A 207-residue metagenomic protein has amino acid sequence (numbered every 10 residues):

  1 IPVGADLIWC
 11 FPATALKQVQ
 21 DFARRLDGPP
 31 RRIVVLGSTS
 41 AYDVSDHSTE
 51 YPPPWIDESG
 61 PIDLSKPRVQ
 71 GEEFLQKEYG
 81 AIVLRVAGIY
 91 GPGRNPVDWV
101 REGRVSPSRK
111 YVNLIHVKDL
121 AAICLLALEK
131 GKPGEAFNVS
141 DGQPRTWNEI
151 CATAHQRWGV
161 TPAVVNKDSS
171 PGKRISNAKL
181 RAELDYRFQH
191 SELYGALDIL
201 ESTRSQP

Functional and structural regions predicted by a protein language model:
I1-G28, A41: NAD(P)H-binding glycine-rich loop region in Rossmannoid oxidoreductase-like domains and their noncatalytic homologs
A23-I62: Conserved Rossmann-fold NAD(P)-dependent oxidoreductase catalytic core, especially the SDR/UDP-sugar
S59-L84: Active-site Tyr-X1-5-Lys
G60-P61, A87, S106-V117: Glycine-rich "substrate-gating" loop/helix at the edge of Rossmann-like oxidoreductase active sites
V69, E78, I89-E102, K118 (+3 more regions): Glycine/proline-rich active-site loop of Rossmann-fold NAD(P)-dependent oxidoreductases
N113-L120, G131, S191: A conserved structural motif in NAD(P)-dependent oxidoreductases
I123-N177: Mid/C-terminal beta-alpha module of Rossmann-like enzyme folds, strongest in SDR-family dehydrogenases/epimerases
P162, D168-P207: C-terminal amphipathic/interface module of NAD(P)-dependent oxidoreductases and related NAD-binding regulators
